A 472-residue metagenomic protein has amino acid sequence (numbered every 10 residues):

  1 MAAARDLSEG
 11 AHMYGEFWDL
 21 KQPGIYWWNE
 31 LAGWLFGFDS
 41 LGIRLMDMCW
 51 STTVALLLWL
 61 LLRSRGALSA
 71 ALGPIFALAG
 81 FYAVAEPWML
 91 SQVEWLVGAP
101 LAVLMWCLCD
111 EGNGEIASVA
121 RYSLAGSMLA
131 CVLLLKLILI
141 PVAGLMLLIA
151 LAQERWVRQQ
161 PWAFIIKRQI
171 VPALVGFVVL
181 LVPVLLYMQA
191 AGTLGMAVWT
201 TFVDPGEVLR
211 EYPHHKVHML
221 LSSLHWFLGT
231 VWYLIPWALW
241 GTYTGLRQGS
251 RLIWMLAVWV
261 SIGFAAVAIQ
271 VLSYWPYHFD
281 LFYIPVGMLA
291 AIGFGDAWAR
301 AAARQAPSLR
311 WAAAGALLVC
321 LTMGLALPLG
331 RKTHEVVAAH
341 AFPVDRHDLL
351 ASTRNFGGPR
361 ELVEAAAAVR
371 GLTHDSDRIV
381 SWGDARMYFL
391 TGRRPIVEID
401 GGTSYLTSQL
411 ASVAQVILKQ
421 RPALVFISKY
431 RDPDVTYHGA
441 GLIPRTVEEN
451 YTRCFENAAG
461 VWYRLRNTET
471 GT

Functional and structural regions predicted by a protein language model:
L20, L45-W50, I75-F76, A83-V103 (+5 more regions): Multi-pass, polyprenyl lipid-linked donor-dependent membrane glycosyltransferases
K21, L137-P141, L148, A191 (+1 more regions): Extracytoplasmic
L56, L228-F264, A290-G293: Hydrophobic, aromatic-rich transmembrane alpha-helices and their immediate juxtamembrane boundary segments
L56-F81, G98-A99, I116-A120: Transmembrane-helix signature of polytopic, membrane-embedded enzymes that assemble or transfer cell-envelope glycans
R63-S64, A102-L124, W156-Q160, P236-L252 (+1 more regions): Membrane-interface transmembrane helices that cradle and orient dolichyl/undecaprenyl
S118-L137, A143-A150, V178-V179, V184 (+1 more regions): Membrane-interface alpha helices of multi-pass inner-membrane proteins
P141, A265, L272-W311: Hydrophobic/aromatic-rich transmembrane helices and adjacent perimembrane loops
V142-V178, T242-Q248, M288, F294-A306: Perimembrane helix-loop-helix junctions
